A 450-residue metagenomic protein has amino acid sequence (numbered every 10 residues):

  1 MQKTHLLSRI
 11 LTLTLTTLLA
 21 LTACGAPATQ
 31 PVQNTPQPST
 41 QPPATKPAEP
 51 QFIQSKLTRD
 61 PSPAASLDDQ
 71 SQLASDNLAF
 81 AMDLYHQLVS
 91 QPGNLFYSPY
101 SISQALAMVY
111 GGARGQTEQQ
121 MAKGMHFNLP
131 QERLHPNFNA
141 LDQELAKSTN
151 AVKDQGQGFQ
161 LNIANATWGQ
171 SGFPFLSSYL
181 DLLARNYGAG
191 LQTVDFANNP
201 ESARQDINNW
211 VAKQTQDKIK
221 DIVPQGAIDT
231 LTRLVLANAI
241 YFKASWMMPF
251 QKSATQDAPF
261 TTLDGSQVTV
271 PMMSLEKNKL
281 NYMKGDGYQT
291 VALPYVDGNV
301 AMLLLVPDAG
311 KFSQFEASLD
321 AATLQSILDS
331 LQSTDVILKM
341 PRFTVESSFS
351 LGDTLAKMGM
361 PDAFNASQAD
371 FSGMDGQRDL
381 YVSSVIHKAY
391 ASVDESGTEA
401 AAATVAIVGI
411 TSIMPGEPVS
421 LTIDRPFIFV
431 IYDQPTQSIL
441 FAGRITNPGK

Functional and structural regions predicted by a protein language model:
Q2-L11, T16-N198, Q434, I445 (+1 more regions): Detector for small/aliphatic-rich hydrophobic stretches
A48, P92, Q131-A309, D329-P418: Non-catalytic, conformational "gating/processing" segments within enzyme and secreted inhibitor domains
M121-M125, F250-P259, F315-A322: Short Gly/aromatic-enriched secondary-structure transition segments
A321-L324, L355: C-terminal, non-catalytic macromolecule-binding modules
S420-R425: Short loop/turn motifs at secondary-structure junctions and domain boundaries
F429-V430: Generic short beta-strand
F441-G443: A structural microfeature
